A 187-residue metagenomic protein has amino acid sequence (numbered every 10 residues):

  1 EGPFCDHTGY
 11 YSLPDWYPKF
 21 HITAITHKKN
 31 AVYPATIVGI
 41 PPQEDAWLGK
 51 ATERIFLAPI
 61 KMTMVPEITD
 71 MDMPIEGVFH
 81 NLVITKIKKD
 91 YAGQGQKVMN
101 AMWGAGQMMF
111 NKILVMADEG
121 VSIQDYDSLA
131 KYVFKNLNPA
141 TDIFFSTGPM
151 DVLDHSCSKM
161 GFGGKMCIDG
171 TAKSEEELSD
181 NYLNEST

Functional and structural regions predicted by a protein language model:
E1-T187: Charged, compositionally biased interaction regions
